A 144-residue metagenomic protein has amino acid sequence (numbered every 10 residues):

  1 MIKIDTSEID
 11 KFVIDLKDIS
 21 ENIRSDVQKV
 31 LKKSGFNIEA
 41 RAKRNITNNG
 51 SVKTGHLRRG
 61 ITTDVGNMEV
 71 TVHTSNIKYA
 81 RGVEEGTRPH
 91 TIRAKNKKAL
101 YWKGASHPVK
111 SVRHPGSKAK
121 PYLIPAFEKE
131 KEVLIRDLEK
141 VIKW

Functional and structural regions predicted by a protein language model:
M1-A80, R93-W144: Short, Lys/Arg-rich flexible segments
P89-H90: Short, His- and charge-rich active-site/binding loops that engage polyanionic ligands
